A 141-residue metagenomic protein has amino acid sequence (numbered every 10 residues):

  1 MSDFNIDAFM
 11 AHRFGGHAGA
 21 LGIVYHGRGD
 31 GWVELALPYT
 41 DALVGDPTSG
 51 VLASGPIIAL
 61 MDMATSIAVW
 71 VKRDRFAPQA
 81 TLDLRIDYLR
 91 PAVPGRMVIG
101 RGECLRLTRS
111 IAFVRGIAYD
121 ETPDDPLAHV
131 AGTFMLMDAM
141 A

Functional and structural regions predicted by a protein language model:
M1, A92-P94, I99, E103-A141: HotDog/MaoC-like acyl-thioester-processing domains
F4-G15, I67-F76: Short, solvent-exposed helix-to-loop capping segments enriched in aromatics
A8-D30: N-terminal structural module
G19-L21, G31-V33, P78-L84, R96 (+2 more regions): A generic structural signal for short beta-strands and their flanking turns/coil linkers
G22-L52: Catalytic strand-loop segment that frames the active site of acyl-thioester-processing enzymes
T48-S66: Compact, glycine-rich, soluble single-domain proteins
S66-I99, C104: Hydrophobic beta-strand-centered segment that forms part of the acyl-chain substrate-binding groove
